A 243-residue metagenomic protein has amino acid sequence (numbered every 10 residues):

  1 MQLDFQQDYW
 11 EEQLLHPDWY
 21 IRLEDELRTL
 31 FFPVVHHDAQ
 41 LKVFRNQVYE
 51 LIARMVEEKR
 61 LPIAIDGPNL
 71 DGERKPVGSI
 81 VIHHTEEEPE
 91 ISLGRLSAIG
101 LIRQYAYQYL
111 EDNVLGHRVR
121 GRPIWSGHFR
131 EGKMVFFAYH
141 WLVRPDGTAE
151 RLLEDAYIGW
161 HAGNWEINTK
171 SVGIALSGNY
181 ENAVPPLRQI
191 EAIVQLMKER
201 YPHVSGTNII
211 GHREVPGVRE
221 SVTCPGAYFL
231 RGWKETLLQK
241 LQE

Functional and structural regions predicted by a protein language model:
M1-T85, P89, K133-F137, P145-D155 (+2 more regions): Basic/polar, cationic surfaces and motifs that engage anionic cell-wall and phosphate/carboxylate ligands
K75-F129: Active-site acidic/histidine clusters and adjacent loop/turn architecture that either coordinate catalytic ions
D112-H140, V204-R213: Surface-exposed patches in mature extracellular/periplasmic domains of secreted proteins
I158-A162, E166: Glycine-rich phosphate/pyrophosphate-binding beta-alpha loops
